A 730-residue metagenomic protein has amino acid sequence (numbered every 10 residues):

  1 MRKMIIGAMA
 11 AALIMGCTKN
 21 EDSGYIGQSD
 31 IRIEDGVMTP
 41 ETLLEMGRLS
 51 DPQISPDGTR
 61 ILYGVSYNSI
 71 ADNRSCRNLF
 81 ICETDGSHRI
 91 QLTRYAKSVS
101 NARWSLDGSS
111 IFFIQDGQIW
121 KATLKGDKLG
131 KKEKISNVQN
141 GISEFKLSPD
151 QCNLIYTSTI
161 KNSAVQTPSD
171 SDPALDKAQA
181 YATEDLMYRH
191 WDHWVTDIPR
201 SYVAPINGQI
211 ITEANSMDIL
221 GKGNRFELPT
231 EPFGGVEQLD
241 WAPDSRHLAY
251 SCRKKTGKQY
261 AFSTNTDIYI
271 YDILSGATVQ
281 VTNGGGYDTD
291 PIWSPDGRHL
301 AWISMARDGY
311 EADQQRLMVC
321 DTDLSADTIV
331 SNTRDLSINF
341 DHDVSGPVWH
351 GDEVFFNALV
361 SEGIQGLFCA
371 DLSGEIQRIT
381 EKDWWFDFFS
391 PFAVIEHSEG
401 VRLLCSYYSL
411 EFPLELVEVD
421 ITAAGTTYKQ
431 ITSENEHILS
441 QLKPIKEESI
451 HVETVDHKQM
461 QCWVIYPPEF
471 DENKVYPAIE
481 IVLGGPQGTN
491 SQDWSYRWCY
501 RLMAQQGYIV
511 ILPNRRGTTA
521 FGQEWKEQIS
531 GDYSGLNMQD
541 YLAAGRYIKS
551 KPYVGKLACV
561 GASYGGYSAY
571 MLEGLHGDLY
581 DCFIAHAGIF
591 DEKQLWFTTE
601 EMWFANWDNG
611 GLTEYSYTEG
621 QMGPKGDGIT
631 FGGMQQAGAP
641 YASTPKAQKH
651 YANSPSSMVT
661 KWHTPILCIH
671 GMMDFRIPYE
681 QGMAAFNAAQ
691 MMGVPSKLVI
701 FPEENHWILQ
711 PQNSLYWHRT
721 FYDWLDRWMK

Functional and structural regions predicted by a protein language model:
M15-G16: C-terminal motif of bacterial Sec signal peptides marking the signal peptidase cleavage site
Y25, C76-R77, T159-I211, S216-K222 (+7 more regions): Predominantly five- to eight-bladed beta-propeller fold
E41-R77: Beta-strand-rich domains and repeat architectures in extracellular enzymes and scaffolds, especially beta-propellers
M46-I61, A96-I111, Q139-L154, Y188-S201 (+9 more regions): Conserved beta-propeller blade repeats
A71-R77, I114, H193-D197, Q259-T266 (+3 more regions): Short, solvent-exposed loop/turn segments at conserved positions within beta-propeller repeat blades
E83-S87, T123-K128, I206-Q209, D272-G276 (+3 more regions): Short loop/turn segments that connect beta-strands within beta-propeller blades
T256, T432-K556, A562-S563, F597: Cap/lid segment of the alpha/beta-hydrolase catalytic domain
L512-K730: Active-site-proximal cap/loop segments of hydrolase catalytic domains
